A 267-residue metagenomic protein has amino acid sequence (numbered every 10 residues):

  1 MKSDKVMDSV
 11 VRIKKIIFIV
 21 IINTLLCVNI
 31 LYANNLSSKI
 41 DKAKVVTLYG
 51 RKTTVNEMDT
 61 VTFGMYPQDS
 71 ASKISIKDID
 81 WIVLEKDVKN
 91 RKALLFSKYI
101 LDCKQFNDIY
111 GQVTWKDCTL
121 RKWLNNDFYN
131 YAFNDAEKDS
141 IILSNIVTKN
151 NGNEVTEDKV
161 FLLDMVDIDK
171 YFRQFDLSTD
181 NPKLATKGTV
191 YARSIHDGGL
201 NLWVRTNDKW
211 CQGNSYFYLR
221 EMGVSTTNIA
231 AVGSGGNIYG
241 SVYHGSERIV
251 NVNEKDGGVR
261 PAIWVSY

Functional and structural regions predicted by a protein language model:
M1-I13: N-terminal secretory signal peptides that target proteins for export/translocation
S9, I21-I22, T227, Y267: Enrichment for repetitive, rod-forming helical segments
K14-K15, R260: Basic side chains
I16-I17, C27, W81-E85: Generic ordered-secondary-structure signal
F18-A33: Hydrophobic helical h-region of N-terminal Sec-dependent signal peptides in bacterial secretory/periplasmic proteins
N35-Y267: Collagenous Gly-X-Y triple-helix signature in extracellular proteins
